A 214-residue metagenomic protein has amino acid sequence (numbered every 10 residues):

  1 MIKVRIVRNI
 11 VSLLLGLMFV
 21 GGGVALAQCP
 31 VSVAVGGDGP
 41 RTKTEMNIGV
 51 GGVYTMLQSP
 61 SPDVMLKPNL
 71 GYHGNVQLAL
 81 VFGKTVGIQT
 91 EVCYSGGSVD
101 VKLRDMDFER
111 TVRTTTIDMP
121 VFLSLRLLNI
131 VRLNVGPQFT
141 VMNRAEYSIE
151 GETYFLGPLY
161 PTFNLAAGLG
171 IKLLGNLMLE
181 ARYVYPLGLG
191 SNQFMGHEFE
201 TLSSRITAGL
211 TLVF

Functional and structural regions predicted by a protein language model:
M1-T42: Cleavable N-terminal export/targeting peptides
L26-F82, V131, V135, P186 (+2 more regions): Short glycine/proline- and aromatic-enriched beta-strand/turn motifs that initiate or cap beta-hairpins
V33-T44, Y94, T111-L125: Extended, folded domain segments that form the structural surfaces/walls around functional sites
G49, A167-L177, E200-F214: Outer-membrane beta-barrel "beta-signal"
G49-L57, C93-V99, F122-L128, R132-Y147 (+1 more regions): Short glycine-rich beta-strand segments
M56-L66, G96-T116, N143-Y160, L189-I206: Flexible, solvent-exposed loop segments that connect beta-strands
T85-I88, I130-L133, I171, G175-A181: Repeated loop/turn-to-beta-strand initiation elements of outer-membrane beta-barrel proteins
L179, Y185-G190: C-terminal beta-signal and adjacent terminal beta-strands/loops of Gram-negative outer-membrane beta-barrel proteins
